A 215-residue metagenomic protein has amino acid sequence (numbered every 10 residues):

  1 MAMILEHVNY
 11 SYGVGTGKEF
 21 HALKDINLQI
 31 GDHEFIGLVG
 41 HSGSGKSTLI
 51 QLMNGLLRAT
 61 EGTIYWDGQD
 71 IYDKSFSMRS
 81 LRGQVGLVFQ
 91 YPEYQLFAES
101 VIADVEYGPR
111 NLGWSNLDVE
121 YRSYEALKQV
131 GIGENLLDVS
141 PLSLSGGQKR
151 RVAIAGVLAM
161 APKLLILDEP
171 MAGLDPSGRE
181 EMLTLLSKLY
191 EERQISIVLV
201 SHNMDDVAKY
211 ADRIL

Functional and structural regions predicted by a protein language model:
V39-H41: The feature captures the beta-strand-to-loop junction immediately N-terminal to the Walker
N54: Helix-to-loop junction immediately C-terminal to a conserved catalytic motif
G62-D73, L81: Conserved ABC transporter NBD signature motif
L117-N135: Conserved ABC ATPase "signature" region
S140-L144, Q148: Conserved ABC ATPase signature
A161: Conserved catalytic motifs of ABC-family nucleotide-binding domains
L165-D168: Catalytic Walker B motif of ABC-type/P-loop ATPase nucleotide-binding domains
